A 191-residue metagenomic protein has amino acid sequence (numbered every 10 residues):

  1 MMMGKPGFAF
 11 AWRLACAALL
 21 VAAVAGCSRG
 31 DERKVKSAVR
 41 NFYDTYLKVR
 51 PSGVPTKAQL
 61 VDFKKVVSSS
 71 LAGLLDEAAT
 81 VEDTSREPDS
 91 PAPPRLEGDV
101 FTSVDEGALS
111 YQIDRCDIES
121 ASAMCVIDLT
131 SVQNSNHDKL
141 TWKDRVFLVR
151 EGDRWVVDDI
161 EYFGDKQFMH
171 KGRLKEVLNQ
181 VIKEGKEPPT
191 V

Functional and structural regions predicted by a protein language model:
M2-C16: Bacterial N-terminal signal peptides that target proteins for export
V21: Short, surface-exposed polybasic-aromatic patches that bind anionic ligands, especially phosphate groups
A25-G26: C-terminal motif of bacterial Sec signal peptides marking the signal peptidase cleavage site
G30-P93: Core segments of small alpha/beta cavity-forming domains
R33-S37, P91-D99, K166-E176: Secondary-structure junction/capping motif
S68-H137: Surface-exposed, charged secondary-structure patches
I113-R115, K143-R150: Hydrophobic/aromatic beta-strand elements that line small-molecule binding cavities or substrate pockets in beta-rich
S120-S122, V126-K143, E151, V156-V191: Low-complexity, intrinsically disordered terminal/linker segments enriched in charged and Gly/Pro repeats
